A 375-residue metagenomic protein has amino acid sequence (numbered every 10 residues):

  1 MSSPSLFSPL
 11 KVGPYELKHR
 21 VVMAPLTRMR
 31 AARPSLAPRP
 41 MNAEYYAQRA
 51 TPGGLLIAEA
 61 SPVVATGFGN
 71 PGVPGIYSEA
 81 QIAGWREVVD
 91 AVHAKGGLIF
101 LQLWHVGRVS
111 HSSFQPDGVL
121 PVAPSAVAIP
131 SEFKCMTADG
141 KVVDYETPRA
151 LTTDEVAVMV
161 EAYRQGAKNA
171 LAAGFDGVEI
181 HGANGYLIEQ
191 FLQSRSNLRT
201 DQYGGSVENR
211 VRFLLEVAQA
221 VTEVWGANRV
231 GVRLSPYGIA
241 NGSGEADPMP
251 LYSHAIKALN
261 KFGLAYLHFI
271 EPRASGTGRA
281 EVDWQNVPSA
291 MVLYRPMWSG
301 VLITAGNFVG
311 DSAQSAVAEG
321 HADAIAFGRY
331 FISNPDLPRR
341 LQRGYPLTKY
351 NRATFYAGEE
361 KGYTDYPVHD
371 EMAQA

Functional and structural regions predicted by a protein language model:
M1-A375: Flavin-dependent oxidoreductase catalytic cores
